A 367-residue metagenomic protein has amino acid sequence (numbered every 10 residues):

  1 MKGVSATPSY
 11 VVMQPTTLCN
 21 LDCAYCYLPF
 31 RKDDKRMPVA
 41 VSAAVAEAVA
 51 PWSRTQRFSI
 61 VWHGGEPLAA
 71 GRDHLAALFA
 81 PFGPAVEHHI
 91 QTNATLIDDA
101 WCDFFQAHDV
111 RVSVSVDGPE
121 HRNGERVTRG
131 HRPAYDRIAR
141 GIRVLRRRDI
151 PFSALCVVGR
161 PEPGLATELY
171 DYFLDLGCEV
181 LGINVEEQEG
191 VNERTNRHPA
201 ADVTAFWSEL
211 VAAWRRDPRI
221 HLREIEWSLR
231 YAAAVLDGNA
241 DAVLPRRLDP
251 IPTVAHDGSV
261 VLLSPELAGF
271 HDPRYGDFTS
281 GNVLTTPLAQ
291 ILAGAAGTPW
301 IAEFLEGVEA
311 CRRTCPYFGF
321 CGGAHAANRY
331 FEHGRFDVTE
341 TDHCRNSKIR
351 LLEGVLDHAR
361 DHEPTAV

Functional and structural regions predicted by a protein language model:
S5-A40: Canonical Radical SAM [4Fe-4S] cluster-binding loop centered on the CxxxCxxC motif and its immediate flanking residues
P15-D22, E66, A310-T314, F318: Cysteine-centered iron-sulfur cluster-binding motifs in ferredoxin-type domains/subunits of redox enzymes
C19, C23, W62, I90 (+2 more regions): Conserved, mostly hydrophobic/aromatic
A44-V61, A70-P199: Radical SAM/AdoMet-radical enzyme domain recognition
E47-G64, V338-V367: Short Fe-S-cluster ligation motifs
A76-F79, G319, R360-V367: Short flanking/linker segments adjacent to small metal-binding domains or redox-active Cys/His motifs
R129-D136, R143, R147-V260, P265-V283: Radical SAM enzyme [4Fe-4S]-AdoMet core and its adjacent flexible, acidic and glycine-rich loops/tails across
W227-R345: Accessory C-terminal segments flanking Radical SAM cores
